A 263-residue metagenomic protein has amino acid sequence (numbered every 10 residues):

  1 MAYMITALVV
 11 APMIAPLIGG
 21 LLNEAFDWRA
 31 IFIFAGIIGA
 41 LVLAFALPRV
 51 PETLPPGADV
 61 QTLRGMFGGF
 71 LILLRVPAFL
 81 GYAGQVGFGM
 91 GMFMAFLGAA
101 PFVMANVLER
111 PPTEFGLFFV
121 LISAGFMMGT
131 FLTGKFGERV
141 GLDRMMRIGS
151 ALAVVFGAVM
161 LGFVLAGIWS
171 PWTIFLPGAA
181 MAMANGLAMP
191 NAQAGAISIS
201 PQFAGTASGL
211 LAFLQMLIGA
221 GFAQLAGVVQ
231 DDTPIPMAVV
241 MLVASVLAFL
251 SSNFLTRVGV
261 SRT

Functional and structural regions predicted by a protein language model:
A2-P48, A105: Helix-loop-helix hairpin linking two adjacent transmembrane segments in secondary transporters
I18-F26, M104-A105, F136-G137, A226-T233: Interfacial helix-cap and linker-helix signal at transmembrane-aqueous boundaries of multi-pass secondary transporters
A44-Q61, L255-T263: Helix-loop junctions on the cytosolic side of multi-pass membrane transporters, especially the intracellular loop
P51-A83: Juxtamembrane intracellular "pre-TM" segments in multi-pass secondary transporters
R75-M92, A179-A180: Pair of pore-lining "gating" transmembrane helices in MFS-fold secondary transporters
G129-D143: Helix-to-loop junctions at the C-terminal end of transmembrane segments in multipass secondary transporters
R144-M189: C-terminal transmembrane helical hairpin of 12-TM major facilitator-type secondary transporters
Q193-D232, M241: A late C-terminal transmembrane helix in Major Facilitator Superfamily
